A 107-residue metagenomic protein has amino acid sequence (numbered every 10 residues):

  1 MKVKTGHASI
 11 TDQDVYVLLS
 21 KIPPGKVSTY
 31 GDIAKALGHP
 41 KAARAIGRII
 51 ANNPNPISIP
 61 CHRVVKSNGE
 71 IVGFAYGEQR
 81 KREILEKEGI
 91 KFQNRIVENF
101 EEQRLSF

Functional and structural regions predicted by a protein language model:
M1-F107: Nucleic acid-binding interface residues in structured DNA/RNA-binding domains, emphasizing the DNA-engaging scaffolds
